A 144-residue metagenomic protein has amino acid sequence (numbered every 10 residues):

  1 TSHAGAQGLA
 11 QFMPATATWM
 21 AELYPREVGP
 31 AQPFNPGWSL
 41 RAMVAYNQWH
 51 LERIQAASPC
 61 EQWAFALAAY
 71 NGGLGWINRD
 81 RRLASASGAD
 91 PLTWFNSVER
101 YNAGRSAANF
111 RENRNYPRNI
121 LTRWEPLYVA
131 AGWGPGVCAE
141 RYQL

Functional and structural regions predicted by a protein language model:
T1-L144: Catalytic glycan-binding domains that act on GlcNAc-containing polysaccharides
